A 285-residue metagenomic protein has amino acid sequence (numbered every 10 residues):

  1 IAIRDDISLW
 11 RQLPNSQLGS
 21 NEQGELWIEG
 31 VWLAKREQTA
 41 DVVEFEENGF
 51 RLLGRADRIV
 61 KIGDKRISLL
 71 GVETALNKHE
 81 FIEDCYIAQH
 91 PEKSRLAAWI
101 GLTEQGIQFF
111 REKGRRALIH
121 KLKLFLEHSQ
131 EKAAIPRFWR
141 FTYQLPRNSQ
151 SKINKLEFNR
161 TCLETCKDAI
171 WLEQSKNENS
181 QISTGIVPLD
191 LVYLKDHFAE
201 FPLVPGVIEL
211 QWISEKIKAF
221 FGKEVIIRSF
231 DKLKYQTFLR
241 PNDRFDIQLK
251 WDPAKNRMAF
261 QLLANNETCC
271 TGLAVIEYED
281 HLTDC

Functional and structural regions predicted by a protein language model:
I1-G49, A56-R58: Conserved AMP-binding/adenylate-forming
D5, G30, I100-E104, V187: Short beta-strand-to-loop capping motifs
N21, A88-H90, N148, K250-D252: Short beta-strand micro-motifs enriched in acidic
K35-A134: AMP-binding/adenylate-forming catalytic core of the ANL superfamily
V60, I87, K123-W171: Conserved C-terminal "lid"/linker of ANL adenylate-forming enzymes
C166-V204: Catalytic strand-loop segment that frames the active site of acyl-thioester-processing enzymes
K167-L172, K176-N177, P241, K250-C285: HotDog/MaoC-like acyl-thioester-processing domains
I213-K250, E267, L273: Hydrophobic beta-strand-centered segment that forms part of the acyl-chain substrate-binding groove
